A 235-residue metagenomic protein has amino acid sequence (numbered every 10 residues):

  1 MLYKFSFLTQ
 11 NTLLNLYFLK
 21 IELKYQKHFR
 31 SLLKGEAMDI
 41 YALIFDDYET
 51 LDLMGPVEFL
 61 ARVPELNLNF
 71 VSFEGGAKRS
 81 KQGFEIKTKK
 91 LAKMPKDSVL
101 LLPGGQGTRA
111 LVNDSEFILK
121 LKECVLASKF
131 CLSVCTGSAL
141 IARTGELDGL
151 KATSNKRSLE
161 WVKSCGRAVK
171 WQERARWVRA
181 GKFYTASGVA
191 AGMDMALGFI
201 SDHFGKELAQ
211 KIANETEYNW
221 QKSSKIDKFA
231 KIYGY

Functional and structural regions predicted by a protein language model:
L2-Y3, Q10-Y17, L23-C131, S138-R143 (+4 more regions): Extended, subdomain-level signal for the structured scaffold at the beginning of enzyme domains
I44, S154, S187: Small/polar loops that bind or transfer phosphate-bearing groups
T88, T153, T185: Ser/Thr-centric signal marking residues that sit in or immediately flank functional binding/regulatory motifs
V134, S154-N155: Replace "coordinates the UDP/GDP/TDP-sugar" with "coordinates nucleotide-activated sugar donors
D148-S154: Short, well-structured active-site flanking segments
R174-K182: Glycine/charged-rich beta-loop-alpha catalytic/anionic-binding loops adjacent to active sites
K182-G188: A short glycine-threonine-serine/GTX helix/turn-capping micro-motif
A191: A structured phosphate/pyrophosphate-recognition subdomain
